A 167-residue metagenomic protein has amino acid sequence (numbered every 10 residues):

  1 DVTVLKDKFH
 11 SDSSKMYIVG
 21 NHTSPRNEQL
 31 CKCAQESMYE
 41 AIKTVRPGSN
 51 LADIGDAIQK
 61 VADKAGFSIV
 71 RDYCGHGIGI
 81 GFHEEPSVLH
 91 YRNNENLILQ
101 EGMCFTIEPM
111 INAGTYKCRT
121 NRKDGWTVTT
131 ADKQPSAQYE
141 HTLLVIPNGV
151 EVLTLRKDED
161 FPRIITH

Functional and structural regions predicted by a protein language model:
D1-H167: Active-site neighborhoods and metal-handling regions in enzymes and metal-associated proteins
